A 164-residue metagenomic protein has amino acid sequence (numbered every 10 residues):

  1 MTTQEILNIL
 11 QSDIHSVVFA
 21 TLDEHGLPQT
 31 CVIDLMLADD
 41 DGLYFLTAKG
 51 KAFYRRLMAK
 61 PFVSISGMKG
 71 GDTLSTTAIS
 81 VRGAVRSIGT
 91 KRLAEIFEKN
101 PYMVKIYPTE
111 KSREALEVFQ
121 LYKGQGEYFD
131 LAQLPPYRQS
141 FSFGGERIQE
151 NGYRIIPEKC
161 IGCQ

Functional and structural regions predicted by a protein language model:
M1-E5, G50-K51, K105: Charged, amphipathic alpha-helical segments
I9-H25, V63-G67: A short, Trp-centered hydrophobic/proline-enriched beta-strand micro-motif
V32-L37: A short, well-structured catalytic beta-strand-centered motif of the EAL phosphodiesterase domain for c-di-GMP
D40-Y44, E158: Short active-site oxyanion
A52-Q125: Short, structured beta-strand-loop surface elements
V118, Q133-N151: Flexible glycine-rich active-site/ligand-binding loops centered on an Asp-His dyad
G144-Q164: Ferredoxin-like iron-sulfur electron-transfer modules
